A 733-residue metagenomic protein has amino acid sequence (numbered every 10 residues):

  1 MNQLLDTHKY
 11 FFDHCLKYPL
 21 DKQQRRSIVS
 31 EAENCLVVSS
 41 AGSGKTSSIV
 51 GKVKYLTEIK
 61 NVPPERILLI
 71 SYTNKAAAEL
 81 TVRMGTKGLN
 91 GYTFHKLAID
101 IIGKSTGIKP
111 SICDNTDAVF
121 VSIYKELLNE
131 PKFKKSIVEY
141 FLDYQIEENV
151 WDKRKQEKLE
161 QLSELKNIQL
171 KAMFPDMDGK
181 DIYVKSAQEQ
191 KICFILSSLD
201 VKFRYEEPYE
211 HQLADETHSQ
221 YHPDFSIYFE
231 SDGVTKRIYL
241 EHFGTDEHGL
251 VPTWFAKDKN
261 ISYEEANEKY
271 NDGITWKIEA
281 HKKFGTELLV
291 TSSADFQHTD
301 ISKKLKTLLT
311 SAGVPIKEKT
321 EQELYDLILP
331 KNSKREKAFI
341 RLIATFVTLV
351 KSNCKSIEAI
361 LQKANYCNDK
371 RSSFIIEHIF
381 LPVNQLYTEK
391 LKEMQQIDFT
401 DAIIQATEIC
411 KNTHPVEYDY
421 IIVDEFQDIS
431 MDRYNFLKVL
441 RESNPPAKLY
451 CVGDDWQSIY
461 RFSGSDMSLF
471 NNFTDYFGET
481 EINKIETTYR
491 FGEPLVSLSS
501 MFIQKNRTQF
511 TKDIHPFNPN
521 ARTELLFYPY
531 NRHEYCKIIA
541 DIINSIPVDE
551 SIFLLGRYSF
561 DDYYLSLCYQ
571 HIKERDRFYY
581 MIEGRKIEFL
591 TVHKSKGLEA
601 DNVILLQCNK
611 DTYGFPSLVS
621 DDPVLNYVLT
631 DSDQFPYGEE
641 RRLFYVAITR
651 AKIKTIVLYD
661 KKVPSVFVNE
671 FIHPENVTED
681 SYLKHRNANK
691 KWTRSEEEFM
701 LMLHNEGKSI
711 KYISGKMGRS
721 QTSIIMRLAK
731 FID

Functional and structural regions predicted by a protein language model:
M1-C113, T649, L728: P-loop NTPase Walker
N2-A41, N90, I168, M177-D181 (+7 more regions): Conserved helicase NTPase motor core
L36, S43-I49, V53, E479-E481 (+2 more regions): Helicase P-loop NTPase motor core
R66, N74-D143, Y270, E279-R341 (+1 more regions): Conserved P-loop NTPase-based nucleic-acid remodeling module centered on helicase motor cores
L128-Y183, V350-C354: Interdomain/boundary linker segments immediately adjacent to catalytic/signaling cores
H222-G273, D455-W456: Short beta-strand-loop-alpha-helix junction that forms the active-site gateway of nucleic-acid-processing nucleases
G273, I278-E279, D432-L525: Conserved RecA-like helicase ATPase core segment that couples NTP binding/hydrolysis to strand translocation
P547-S551, K586, S595-K661, S665-E670 (+1 more regions): Conserved helicase C-terminal RecA-like lobe
